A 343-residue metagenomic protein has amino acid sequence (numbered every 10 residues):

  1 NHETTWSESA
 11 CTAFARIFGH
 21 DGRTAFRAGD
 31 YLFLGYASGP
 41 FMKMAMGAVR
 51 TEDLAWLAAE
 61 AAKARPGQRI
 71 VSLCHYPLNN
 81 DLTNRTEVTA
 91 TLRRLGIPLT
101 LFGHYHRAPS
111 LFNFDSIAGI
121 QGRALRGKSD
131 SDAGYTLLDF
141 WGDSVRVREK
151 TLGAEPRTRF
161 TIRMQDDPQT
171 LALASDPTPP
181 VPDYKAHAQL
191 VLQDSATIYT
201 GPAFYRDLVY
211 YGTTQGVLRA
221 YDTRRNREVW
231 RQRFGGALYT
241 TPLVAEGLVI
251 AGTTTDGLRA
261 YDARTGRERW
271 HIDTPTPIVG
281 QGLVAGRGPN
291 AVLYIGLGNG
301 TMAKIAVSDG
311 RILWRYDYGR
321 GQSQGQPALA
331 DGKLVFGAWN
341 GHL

Functional and structural regions predicted by a protein language model:
N1-P66, E87-L99, R107-G122, S131-W141 (+1 more regions): Extended active-site neighborhood of metal-dependent phosphoesterases/phosphodiesterases
A25, L111, L137-D139, E149 (+4 more regions): Conserved blade-register residue in beta-propeller folds
S38, L73-P77, H104: Short, well-ordered beta-to-alpha junction loops that form the rim of enzyme active sites and present histidine/acidic
A61-N80: Short acidic, glycine-rich surface-loop motifs adjacent to enzyme active sites
D139-Y205, R224-R225: A short C-terminal boundary segment appended to hydrolase-like catalytic domains
W141, D222-N226, D262-G266, A306-G310: Short loop/turn segments that connect beta-strands within beta-propeller blades
A186-L192, R227-Q232, R267-I272, R311-Y316: A short beta-strand motif characteristic of beta-propeller blades
D194-V217, Q232-R259, I272-A303, Y316 (+1 more regions): Repeat-blade elements of multi-bladed beta-propeller folds
